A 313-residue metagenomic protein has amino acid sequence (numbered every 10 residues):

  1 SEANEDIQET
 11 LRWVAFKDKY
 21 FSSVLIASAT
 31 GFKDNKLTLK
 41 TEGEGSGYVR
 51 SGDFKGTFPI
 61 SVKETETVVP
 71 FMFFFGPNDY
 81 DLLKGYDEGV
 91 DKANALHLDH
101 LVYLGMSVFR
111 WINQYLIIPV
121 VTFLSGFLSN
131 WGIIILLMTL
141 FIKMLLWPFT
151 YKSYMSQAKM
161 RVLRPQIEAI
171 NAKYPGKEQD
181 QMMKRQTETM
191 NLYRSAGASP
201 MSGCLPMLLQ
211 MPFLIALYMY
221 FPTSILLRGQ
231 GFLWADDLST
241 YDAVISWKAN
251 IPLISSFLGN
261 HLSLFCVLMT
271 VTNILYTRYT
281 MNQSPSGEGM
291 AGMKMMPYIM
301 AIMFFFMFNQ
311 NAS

Functional and structural regions predicted by a protein language model:
S1-L96: Soluble non-transmembrane domains of integral membrane proteins
E64, L124, K143, I167 (+2 more regions): Conserved hydrophobic/aromatic pocket- or pore-lining residues that grip, position, or stack substrates in active sites
G76-W131, L233-H261: Interfacial loop/helix-cap signal at membrane boundaries in integral membrane proteins
V102-V162, L205-L209, F213, Y218: Core alpha-helical transmembrane segments of integral membrane proteins
W111, L128, Y154-A158, G176-D180 (+4 more regions): Alpha-helix capping and helix-loop boundary segments enriched in small/acidic/polar residues
L128-W131, F306-S313: Transmembrane helix interruption/hinge and helix-loop junction motifs
L145-L214, N273-N309: Membrane-interface amphipathic helices and adjacent TM-edge segments
L217-M300, M307: Long, His/Glu/Asp-enriched segments that create or flank divalent metal/ion-associated functional microenvironments
